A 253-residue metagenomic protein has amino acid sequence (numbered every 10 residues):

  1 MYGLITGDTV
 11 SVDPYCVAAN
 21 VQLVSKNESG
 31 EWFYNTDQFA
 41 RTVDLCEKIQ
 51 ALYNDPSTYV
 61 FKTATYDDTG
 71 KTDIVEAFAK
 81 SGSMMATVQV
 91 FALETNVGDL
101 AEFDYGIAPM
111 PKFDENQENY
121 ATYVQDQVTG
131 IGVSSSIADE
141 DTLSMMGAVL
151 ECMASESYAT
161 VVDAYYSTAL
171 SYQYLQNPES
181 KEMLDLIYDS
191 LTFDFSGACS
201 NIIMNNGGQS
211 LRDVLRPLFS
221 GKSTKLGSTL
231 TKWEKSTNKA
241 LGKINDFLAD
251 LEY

Functional and structural regions predicted by a protein language model:
M1-F33: Extracytoplasmic/periplasmic solute-binding protein
C16, K26-D68: Glycine-centered hinge/linker elements that transmit conformational signals in sensory and ligand-binding systems
C46-Y53, V75, M146-A154: Non-transmembrane alpha-helical segments in soluble domains of secreted/periplasmic/extracellular proteins
T69-A86, T95: Short helices/loops that flank or line small-molecule/ion binding pockets
M84-Q89, G106: Paired acidic/hydrophobic, glycine-rich loop segments that form the ligand-binding mouth/hinge of periplasmic-binding
V90-L100: A ligand-binding cleft/hinge motif common to bilobed small-molecule-binding domains
G98-Y172: Extracytoplasmic/periplasmic substrate-recognition and gating elements
S135-L143, G147, S157-Y253: Conserved C-terminal helix/tail region of periplasmic/extracytoplasmic solute-binding proteins
